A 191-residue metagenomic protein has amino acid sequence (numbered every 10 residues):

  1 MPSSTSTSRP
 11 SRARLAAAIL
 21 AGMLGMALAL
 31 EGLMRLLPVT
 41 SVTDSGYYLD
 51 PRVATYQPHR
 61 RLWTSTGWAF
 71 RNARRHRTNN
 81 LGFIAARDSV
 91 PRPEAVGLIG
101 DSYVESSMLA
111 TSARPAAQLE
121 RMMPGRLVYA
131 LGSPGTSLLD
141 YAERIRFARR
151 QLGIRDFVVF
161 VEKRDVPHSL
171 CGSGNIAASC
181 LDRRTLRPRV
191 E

Functional and structural regions predicted by a protein language model:
M1-S11: N-terminal Lys/Arg-rich, disordered targeting/topogenic segments
A17-L33: Hydrophobic membrane-insertion alpha-helices, especially the h-region of bacterial N-terminal signal peptides
L30, G100-D101, V161: Active-site flanking residues adjacent to catalytic metal/cofactor-binding acidic residues
L37-M123: Membrane/wall-proximal cationic-aromatic binding patches
V39-V53, L138-E191: Interaction-surface signature
G97-I99, Y129, F157: Conserved beta-strand elements of the Class I
Y103, P134, R164: Catalytic metal-binding/acid-base residues of hydrolase active sites
A130-S137: Short beta->alpha junction loops
